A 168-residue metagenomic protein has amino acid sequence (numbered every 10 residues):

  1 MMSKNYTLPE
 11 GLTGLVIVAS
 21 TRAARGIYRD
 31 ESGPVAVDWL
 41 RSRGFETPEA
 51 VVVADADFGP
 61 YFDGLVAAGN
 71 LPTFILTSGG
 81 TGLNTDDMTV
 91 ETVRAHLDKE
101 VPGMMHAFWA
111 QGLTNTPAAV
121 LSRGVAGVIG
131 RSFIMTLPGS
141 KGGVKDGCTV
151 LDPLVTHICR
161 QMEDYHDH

Functional and structural regions predicted by a protein language model:
M1-E10, R160-H168: N-terminal charge/polar-biased segments
M2-K4, P60-D63, V120-R123: A generic local structural motif
S3-D55: Glycine-rich phosphate/diphosphate-binding loop of Rossmann-like nucleotide-binding domains
Y6-P9, A68-G69, V125-I129: Solvent-exposed alpha-helices and their adjacent loops that cap or buttress functional pockets in soluble metabolic
I17-V18, T77-G79, S122, T136-P138: Short beta-strand segments
A24-R25, T85-D86, V144-K145: Glycine/Thr-rich phosphate-binding loops of Rossmann-like dinucleotide-binding domains
R41, F45-T77, G82-L97: N-terminal small/polar loop signature for handling phosphorylated ligands or for N-terminal nucleophile
T89-H168: Proline/glycine-rich low-complexity loops and linkers
